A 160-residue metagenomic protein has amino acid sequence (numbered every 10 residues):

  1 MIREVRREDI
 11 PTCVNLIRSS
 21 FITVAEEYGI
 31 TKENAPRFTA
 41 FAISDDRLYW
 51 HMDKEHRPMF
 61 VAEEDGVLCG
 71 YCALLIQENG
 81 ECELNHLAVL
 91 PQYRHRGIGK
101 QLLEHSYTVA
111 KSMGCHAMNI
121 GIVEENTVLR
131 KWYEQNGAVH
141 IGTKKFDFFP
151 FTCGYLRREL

Functional and structural regions predicted by a protein language model:
E4-I10, N15-H86, L90-P91, L103-H105 (+4 more regions): Acetyl-CoA-dependent GNAT
L87-R94, I122-E124: A short, internal acetyl-CoA/4′-phosphopantetheine-binding micro-motif in the GNAT/acyltransferase core
G97-G99: Conserved G/P- and acidic residue-centered "switch" motifs that form tight phosphate/ATP-binding loops in soluble
H116-R130, E134-N136, G142-L160: C-terminal "cap" of GNAT-fold acetyltransferases
